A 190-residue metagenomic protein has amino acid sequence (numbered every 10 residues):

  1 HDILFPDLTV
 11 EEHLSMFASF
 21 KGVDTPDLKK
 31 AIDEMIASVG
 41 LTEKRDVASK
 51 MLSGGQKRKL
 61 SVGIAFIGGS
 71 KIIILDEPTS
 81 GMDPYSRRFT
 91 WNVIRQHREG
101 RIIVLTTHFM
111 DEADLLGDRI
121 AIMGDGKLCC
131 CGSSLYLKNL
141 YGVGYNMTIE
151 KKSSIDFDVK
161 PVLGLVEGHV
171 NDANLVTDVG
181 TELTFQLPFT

Functional and structural regions predicted by a protein language model:
P6-F20: Q-loop/switch helix immediately C-terminal to the Walker
S15, S19, P26-K44: Conserved ABC ATPase "signature" region
A48-L52: Conserved ABC ATPase signature
V62, T90: Hydrophobic anchor residue at the start of the ABC signature
I67-K71, G100: A short, proline-enriched helix->beta-strand linker immediately N-terminal to the Walker B motif in ABC-type P-loop
I73-D76: Catalytic Walker B motif of ABC-type/P-loop ATPase nucleotide-binding domains
T79-S80: Short loop immediately C-terminal to the Walker-B catalytic DE motif in ABC-type ATPase nucleotide-binding domains
N92-F189: ABC transporter nucleotide-binding domain
